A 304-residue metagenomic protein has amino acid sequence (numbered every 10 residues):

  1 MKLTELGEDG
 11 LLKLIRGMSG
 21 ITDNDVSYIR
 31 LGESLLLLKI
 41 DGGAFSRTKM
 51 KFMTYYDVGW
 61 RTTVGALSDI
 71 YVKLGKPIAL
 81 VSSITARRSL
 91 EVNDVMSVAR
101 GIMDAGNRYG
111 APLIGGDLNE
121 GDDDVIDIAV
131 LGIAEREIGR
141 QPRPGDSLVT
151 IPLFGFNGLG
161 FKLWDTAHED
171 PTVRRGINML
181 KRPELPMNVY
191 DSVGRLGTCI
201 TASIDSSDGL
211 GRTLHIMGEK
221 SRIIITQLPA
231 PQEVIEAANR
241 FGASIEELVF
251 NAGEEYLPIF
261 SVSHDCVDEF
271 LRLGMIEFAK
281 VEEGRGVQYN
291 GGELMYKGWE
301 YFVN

Functional and structural regions predicted by a protein language model:
M1-T54, K73, S82, G110-A111 (+2 more regions): Extreme N-terminal cap/leader segments of soluble proteins
L3, L11, T226-P229, F270-N304: Acidic, Ser/Thr/Pro-rich beta/coil linker or hinge segments at domain junctions
G32-L36, G43, P77-D165: Glycine-rich anion-binding loops of enzyme active sites
Y56-A79, R100-R108, N188, S192 (+2 more regions): Small-aliphatic-rich amphipathic alpha-helix that forms the alpha element of a beta-alpha
A66, L74, L113, G145 (+3 more regions): Residue-level signal for inorganic ion chemistry
S89, L180-G253: Active-site-proximal betaalpha loop/short-helix elements that scaffold phosphoryl/nucleotidyl transfer chemistry
H168-E184: A short, charged helix-loop
S261-V267: Helix N-cap motif at beta-to-alpha junctions
